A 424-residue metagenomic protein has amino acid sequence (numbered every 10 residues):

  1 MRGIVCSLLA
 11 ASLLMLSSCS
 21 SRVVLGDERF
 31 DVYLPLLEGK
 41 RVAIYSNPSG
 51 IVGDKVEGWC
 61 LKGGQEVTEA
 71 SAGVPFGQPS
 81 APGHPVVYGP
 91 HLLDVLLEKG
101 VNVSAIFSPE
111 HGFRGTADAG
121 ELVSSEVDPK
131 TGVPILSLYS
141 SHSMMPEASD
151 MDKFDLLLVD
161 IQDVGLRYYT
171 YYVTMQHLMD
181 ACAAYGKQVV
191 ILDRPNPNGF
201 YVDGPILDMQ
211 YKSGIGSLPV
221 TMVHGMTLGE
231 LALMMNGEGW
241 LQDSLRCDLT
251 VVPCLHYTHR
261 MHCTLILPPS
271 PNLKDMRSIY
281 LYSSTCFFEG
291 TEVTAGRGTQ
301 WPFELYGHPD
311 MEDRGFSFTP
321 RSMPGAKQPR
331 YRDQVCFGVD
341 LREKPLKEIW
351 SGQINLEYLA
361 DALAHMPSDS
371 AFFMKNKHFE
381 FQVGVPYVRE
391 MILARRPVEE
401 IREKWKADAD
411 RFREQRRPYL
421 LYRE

Functional and structural regions predicted by a protein language model:
G3-I4, L8-V24: Bacterial Sec-dependent signal peptides at the C-terminal "C-region" and cleavage site
N102-E110, L192: Short internal beta-strands
G115-A119, V190-K212: Glycine-rich, charge-decorated loop segments at or immediately adjacent to ligand/cofactor-binding or catalytic sites
G120, S124-F154, L166: Glycine-rich oxoanion-binding loops at beta->alpha junctions
D163-M175: Glycine/threonine-rich flexible loop motifs
K212-S283: Conserved anion/nucleotide-ligand pocket segment
L255-R332: Glycine-rich, aromatic-lined ligand/substrate-binding cores of catalytic and carbohydrate-binding domains
P302, Y306-K406, E424: Conserved functional hotspot residues or short segments at active or partner-binding sites across diverse domains
